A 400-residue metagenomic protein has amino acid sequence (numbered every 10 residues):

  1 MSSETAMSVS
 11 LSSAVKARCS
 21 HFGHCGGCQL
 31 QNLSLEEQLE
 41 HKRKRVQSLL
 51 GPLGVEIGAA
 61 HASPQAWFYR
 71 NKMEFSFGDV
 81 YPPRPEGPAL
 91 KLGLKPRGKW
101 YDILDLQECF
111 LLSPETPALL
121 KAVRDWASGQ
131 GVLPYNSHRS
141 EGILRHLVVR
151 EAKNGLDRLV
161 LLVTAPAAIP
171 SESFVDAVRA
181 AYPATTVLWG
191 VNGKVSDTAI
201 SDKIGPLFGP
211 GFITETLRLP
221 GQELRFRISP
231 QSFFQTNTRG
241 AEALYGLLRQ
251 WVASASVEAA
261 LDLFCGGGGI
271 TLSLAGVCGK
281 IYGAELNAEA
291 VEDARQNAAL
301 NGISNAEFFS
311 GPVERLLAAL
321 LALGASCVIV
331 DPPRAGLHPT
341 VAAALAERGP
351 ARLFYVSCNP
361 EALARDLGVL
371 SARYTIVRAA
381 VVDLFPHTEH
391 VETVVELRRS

Functional and structural regions predicted by a protein language model:
S2-S10, I169-A181, T185-S400: Rossmann-like S-adenosyl-L-methionine
V9-V15, G27-N136, V149, N154 (+1 more regions): Extended interfacial segments that mediate partner engagement and assembly in macromolecular machines
C19, G23-C28, C358: Short cysteine clusters
Q65-R70, R139-E141, L207, H387-E389: A short catalytic or substrate-binding loop motif that flags glycine-/basic-rich loops and adjacent residues that bind
N71, L90-L92, R145, R158 (+3 more regions): Change "...and in nucleic-acid phosphodiester-cleaving endonucleases..." to "...and in nucleic-acid processing enzymes
G93-P96, L161, A294: Short, acidic/hydrophobic/Gly-rich beta-strand patch recurrent on exposed beta strands that often constitutes part
P134-E141, A260: Short helix/loop segment immediately N-terminal to the Walker
V149, G155-A165, R225-S229, C327: Short, aliphatic-rich beta-strand segments
